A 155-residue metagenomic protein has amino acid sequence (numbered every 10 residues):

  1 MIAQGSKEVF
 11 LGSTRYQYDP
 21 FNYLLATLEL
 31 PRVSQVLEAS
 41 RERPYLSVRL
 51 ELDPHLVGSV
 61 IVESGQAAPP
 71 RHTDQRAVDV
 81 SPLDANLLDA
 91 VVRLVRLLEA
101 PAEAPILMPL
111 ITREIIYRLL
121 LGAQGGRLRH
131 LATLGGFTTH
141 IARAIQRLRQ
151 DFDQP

Functional and structural regions predicted by a protein language model:
M1-P69: N-terminal regulatory/effector-sensing and dimerization cores that precede helix-turn-helix DNA-binding domains
L56-L119, Q124-Q146: Amphipathic alpha-helical segments enriched in hydrophobic/aromatic residues interleaved with Lys/Arg
D151-P155: Short helix/strand-capping hinge loops at secondary-structure junctions that flank key functional elements
